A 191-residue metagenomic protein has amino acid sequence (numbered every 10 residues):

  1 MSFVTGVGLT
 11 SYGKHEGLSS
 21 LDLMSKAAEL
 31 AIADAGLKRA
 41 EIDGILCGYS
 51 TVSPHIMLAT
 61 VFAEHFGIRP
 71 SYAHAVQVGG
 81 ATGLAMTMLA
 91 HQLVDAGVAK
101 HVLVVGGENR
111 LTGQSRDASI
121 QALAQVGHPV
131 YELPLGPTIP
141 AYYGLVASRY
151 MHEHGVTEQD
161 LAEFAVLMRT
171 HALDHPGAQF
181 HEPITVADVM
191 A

Functional and structural regions predicted by a protein language model:
M1-A73, Q92-A96, L103-A191: Conserved "HGTGT" condensation-loop signature of ketosynthase/thiolase-family condensing enzymes that catalyze
Y72-A81: A short, structured active-site edge motif that brings together acidic residues
T82-T87: Conserved beta-loop-alpha segment that forms the PLP phosphate-binding cup at the N-terminus of a helix
